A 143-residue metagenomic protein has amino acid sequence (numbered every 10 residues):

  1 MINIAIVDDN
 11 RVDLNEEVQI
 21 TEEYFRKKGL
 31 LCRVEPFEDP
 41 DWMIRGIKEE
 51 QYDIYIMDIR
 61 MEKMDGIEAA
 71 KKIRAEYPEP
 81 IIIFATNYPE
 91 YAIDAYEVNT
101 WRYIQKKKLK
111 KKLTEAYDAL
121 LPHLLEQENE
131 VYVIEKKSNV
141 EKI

Functional and structural regions predicted by a protein language model:
D8, D58: Active-site residues of response regulator receiver
R11-E35: Two-component/phosphorelay signaling modules centered on CheY-like receiver
P36-I54: Acidic, metal-coordinating helix/loop segments flanking the phosphotransfer/catalytic sites of two-component signaling
D39, D65-E68: Acidic catalytic/metal-coordinating carboxylates
E62: The feature encodes the CheY-like receiver
E79-P89: A short, hydrophobic beta-strand element within the central beta-sheet of small alpha/beta folds
E115-I143: Conserved binding/recognition cores within well-folded domains
